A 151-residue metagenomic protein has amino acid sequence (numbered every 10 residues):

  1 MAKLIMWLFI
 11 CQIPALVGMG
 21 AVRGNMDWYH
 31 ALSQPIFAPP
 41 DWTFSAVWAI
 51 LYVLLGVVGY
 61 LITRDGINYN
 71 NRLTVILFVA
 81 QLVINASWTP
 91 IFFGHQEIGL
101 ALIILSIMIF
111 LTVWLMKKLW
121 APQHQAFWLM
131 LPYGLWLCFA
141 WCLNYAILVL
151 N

Functional and structural regions predicted by a protein language model:
M1-A21: N-terminal signal-anchor transmembrane alpha helix
G24-F37, V149-L150: Membrane-interface helix termini and inter-helical loops of multi-pass transporters
P39-L54, H95-M108: Membrane-interface loop-to-helix entry segments
Y69-L77: Membrane-interfacial loop-to-transmembrane alpha-helix junctions, especially the N-terminal start
F78-A86, A101-L115, Y133-L137: Hydrophobic alpha-helical segments of small multi-pass membrane proteins
W88-G99, A146-N151: Membrane-interface helix caps and helix-loop-helix hairpins in membrane proteins
F92-I98, W114-F127: Membrane-helix boundary connector in multi-pass membrane proteins
L129-L148: Final/C-terminal transmembrane alpha-helix of multipass membrane proteins
